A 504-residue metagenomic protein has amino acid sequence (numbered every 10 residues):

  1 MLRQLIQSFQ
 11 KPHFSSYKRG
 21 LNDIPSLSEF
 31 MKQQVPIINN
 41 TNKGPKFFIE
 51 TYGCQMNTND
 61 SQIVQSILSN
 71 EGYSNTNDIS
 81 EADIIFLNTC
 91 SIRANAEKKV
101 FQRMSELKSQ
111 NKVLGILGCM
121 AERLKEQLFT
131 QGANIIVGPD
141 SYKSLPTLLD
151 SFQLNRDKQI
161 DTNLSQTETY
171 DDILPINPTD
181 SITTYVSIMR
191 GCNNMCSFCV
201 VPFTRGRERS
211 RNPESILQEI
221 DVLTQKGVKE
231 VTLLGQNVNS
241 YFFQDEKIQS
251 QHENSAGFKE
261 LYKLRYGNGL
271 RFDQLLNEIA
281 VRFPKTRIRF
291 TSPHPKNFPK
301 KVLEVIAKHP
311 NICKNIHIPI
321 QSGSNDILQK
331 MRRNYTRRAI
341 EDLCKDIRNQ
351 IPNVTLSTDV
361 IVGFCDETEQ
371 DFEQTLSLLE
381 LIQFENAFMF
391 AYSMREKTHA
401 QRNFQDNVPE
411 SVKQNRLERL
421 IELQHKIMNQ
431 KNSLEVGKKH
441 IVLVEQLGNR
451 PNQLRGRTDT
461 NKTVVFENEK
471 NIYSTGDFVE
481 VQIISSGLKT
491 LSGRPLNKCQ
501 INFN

Functional and structural regions predicted by a protein language model:
L2-F242, I248, A339-N349, E380-L381 (+3 more regions): Proteins enriched for Cys/Gly/acidic motifs involved in redox and nucleic-acid/cofactor modification
Q33, A400-N504: Terminal RNA-binding accessory module
E50, L234-Q236, T291-P293, P319-Q321 (+5 more regions): Generic beta-strand/beta-sheet core signal
T58-Q62, E97-F101, P299-L303, T368-E373: Conserved strand-to-helix beginnings and helix N-cap segments that scaffold or border functional pockets
K99-M104, P213-E214, L270-D273, T336 (+1 more regions): Charged helix-capping and loop-helix junction motifs
L114-G115, R123-L124, Q225-E369, E380: Conserved SAM/AdoMet-binding glycine-rich loop
T179-I182, C192-N194, I312, S322 (+5 more regions): Short flexible coil/turn linkers enriched for glycine and charged/polar residues that connect secondary-structure
C196, I216, L233, F290 (+7 more regions): Conserved, mostly hydrophobic/aromatic
